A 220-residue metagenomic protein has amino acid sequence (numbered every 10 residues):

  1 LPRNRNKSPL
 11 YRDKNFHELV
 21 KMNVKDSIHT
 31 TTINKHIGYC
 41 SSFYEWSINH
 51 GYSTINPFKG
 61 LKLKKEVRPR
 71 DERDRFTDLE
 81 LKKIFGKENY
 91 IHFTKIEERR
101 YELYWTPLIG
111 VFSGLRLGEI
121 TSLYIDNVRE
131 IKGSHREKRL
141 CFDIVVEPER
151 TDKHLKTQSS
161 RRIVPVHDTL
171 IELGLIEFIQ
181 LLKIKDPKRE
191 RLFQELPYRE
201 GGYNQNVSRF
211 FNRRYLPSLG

Functional and structural regions predicted by a protein language model:
L1, Y39, F43-H50, K87 (+5 more regions): Generic, well-ordered alpha-helical scaffold segments in large soluble proteins
R3-K59: N-terminal DNA-binding recognition helix of tyrosine site-specific recombinases/integrases
F16-K25, K64-V67, Y90-I91, K153-K156 (+2 more regions): Short glycine/proline-rich turn/loop motifs
N23-G38, S53, K59-T121, H135: Basic, Lys/Arg- and aromatic-enriched nucleic-acid-binding interface segment
I37-S41, Y101-W105, V164, D168 (+4 more regions): A structural signal for well-ordered alpha-helical segments within the folded catalytic domains of diverse enzymes
I48-P57, R129-R136, L175-P187: Proline-centered turn/helix-capping motifs that create local helix->coil transitions or kinks
L63, S122-G174: Conserved tyrosine-mediated DNA breakage-rejoining catalytic core shared by Y-recombinases
H92-I96, S113, V164, I184-R191 (+1 more regions): Short, basic (Lys/Arg/His-rich) helix/loop patches that form interaction surfaces in the mid-to-C-terminal regions
